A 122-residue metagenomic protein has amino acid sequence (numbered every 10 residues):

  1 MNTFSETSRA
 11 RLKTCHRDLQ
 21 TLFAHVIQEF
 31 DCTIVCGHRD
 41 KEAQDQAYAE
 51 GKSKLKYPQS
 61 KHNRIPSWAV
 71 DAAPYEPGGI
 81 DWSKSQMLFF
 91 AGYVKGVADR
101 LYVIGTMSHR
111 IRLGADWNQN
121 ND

Functional and structural regions predicted by a protein language model:
M1-R9, H38-A47, H62: Amphipathic repeat-derived elements
M1-T33: Active-site acidic/histidine clusters and adjacent loop/turn architecture that either coordinate catalytic ions
L22-E29, E50, Y93-I104: Structured segments of extracytoplasmic/periplasmic soluble domains in secreted or envelope-associated proteins
F23-K52, G114-D116: Extended, low-complexity, intrinsically disordered C-terminal regulatory tails of eukaryotic serine/threonine kinases
G51-K61: Cytochrome P450 catalytic domain signature, combining two hallmark sequence patches
Q59-D122: Catalytic cores and adjacent binding grooves of peptidoglycan-active enzymes
